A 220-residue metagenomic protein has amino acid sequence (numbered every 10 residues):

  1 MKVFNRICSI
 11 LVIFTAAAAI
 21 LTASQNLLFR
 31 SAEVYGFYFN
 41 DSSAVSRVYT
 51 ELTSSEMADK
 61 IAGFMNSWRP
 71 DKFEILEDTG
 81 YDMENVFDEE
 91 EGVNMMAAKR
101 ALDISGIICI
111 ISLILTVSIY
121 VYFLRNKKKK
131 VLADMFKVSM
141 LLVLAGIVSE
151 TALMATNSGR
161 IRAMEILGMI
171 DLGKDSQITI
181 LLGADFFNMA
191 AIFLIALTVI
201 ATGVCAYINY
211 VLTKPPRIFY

Functional and structural regions predicted by a protein language model:
M1-I7, E91-I104, K128-M135, I180-F186: Membrane-interfacial loop-to-transmembrane-helix junctions in polytopic alpha-helical membrane proteins
M1-Y35: Hydrophobic secretory-pathway targeting helix
K2-F4, S112-I161, A206-Y220: Juxtamembrane interface at the cytosolic side of transmembrane helices
I20, L27-N66: Juxtamembrane non-transmembrane segments of integral membrane proteins
V45-M57, Y81-E90, D134-L153: Hydrophobic alpha-helical transmembrane segments
S67-I111, F186-I195: Individual transmembrane alpha-helix segments
L167-N188: Short, membrane-exposed interhelical loops at transmembrane-helix boundaries
D185-I218: A juxtamembrane structural motif centered on a specific transmembrane helix
